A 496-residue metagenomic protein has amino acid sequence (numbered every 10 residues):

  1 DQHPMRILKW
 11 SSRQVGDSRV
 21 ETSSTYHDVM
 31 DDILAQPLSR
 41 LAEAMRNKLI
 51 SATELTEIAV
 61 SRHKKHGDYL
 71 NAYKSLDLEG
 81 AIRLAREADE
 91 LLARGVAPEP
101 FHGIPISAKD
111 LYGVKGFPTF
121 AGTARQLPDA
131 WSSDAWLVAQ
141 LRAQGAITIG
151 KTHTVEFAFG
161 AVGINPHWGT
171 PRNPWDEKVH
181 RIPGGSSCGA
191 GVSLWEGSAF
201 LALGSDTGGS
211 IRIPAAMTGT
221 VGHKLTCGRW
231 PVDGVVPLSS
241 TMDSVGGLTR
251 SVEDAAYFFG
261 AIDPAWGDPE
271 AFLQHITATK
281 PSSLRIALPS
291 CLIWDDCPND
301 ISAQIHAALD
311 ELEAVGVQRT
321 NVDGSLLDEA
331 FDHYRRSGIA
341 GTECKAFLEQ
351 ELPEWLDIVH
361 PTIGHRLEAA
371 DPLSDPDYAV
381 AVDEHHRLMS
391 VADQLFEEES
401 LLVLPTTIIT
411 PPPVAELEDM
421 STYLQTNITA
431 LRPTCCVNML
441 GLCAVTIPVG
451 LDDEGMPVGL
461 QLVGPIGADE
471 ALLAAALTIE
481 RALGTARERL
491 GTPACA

Functional and structural regions predicted by a protein language model:
R6-K9, G16-R83, A314-V315, R487-A496: An N-terminal boundary/leader segment
L49, E54-E57, R86-D89, N299-D323 (+3 more regions): Acyltransferase
A81-R83, L91-P166: Acidic/His- and Gly-rich active-site-bordering loop/insert found across diverse amide/peptide-bond hydrolases
F101-A121, H180, K280-R285, G338-D393 (+2 more regions): Short helix-loop capping/hinge segments that flank enzyme active sites or metal/cofactor-binding pockets
A124, P128, Y334-R335, V380 (+1 more regions): Short, surface-exposed loop/helix-turn segments at secondary-structure junctions that function as lids/hinges flanking
S133-F259, N438-G450, M456-G459: Short glycine/serine-rich loop segments
V221-A307, L483-A496: A short helix-breaking turn/cap at a secondary-structure junction
V391, L424-P448: Small-aliphatic-rich amphipathic alpha-helix that forms the alpha element of a beta-alpha
